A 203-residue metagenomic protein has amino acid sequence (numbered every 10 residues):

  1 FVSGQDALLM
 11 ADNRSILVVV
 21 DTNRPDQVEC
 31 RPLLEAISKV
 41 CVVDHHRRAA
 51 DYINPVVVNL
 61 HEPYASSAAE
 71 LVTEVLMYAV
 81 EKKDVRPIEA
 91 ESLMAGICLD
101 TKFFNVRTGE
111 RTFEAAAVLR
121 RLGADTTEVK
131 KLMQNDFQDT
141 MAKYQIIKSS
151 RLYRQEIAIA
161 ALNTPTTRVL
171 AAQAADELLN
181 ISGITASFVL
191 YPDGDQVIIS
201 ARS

Functional and structural regions predicted by a protein language model:
F1, Q5-I16, E81, C98-S203: Hydrophobic helix-and-loop "lid/oligomerization" segment in the mid-to-C-terminal part of catalytic domains
V2, C41-H46, Y64-A69, D84-P87 (+2 more regions): Glycine-rich loops and low-complexity Gly/Arg-rich segments that provide flexible linkers or classic glycine-based
V2-V56: Active-site cofactor/cluster-binding pocket
R31-L34, D51, A90, A95 (+2 more regions): Residue-level signal for the start and early helices of compact helical domains
P32, S38-V40, P55, H61-E62 (+3 more regions): Alpha-helix boundary/interfacial micro-motifs
L33, R48-I53, E70-L76, T127-V129 (+1 more regions): Short C-terminal domain-edge/linker segments immediately following a structured domain
V40-V42, V57-L60, I157-I159, V189: Conserved beta-strand scaffold positions in the cores of enzyme catalytic domains, especially in NTP/NDP-utilizing
H45-A116: Short alpha-helices
